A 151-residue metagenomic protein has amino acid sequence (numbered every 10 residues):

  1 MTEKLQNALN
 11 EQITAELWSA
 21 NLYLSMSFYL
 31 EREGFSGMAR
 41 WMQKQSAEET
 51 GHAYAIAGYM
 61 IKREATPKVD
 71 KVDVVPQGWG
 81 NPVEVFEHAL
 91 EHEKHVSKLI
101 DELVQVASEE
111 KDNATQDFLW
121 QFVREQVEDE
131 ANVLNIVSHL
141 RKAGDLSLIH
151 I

Functional and structural regions predicted by a protein language model:
A8-A15, S19, M26, L30 (+2 more regions): Acidic/histidine-rich alpha-helical segments that form the ligand environment of transition-metal centers
L30-K71, V133-I136: Conserved alpha-helical segments that form or flank metal/cofactor-binding pockets of metalloenzymes
S138-S147: Long amphipathic alpha-helical assembly cores
H150-I151: Conserved small/polar residues in nucleotide/adenosyl-binding loops
